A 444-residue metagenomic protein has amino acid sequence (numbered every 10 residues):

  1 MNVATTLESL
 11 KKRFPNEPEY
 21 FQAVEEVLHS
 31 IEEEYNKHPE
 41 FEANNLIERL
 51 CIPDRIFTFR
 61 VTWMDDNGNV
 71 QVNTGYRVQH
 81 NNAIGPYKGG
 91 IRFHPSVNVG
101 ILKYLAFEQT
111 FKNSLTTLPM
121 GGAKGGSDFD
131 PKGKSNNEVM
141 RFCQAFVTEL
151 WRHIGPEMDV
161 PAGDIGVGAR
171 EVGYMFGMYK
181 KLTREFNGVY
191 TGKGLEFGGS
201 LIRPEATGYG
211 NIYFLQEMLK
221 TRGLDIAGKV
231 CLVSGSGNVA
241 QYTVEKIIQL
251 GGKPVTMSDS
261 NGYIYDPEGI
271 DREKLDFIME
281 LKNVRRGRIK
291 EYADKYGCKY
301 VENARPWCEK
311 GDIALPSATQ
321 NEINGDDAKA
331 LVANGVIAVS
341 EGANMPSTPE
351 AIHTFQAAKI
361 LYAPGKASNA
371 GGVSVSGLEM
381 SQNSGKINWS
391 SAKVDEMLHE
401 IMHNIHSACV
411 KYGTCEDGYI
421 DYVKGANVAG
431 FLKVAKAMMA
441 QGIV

Functional and structural regions predicted by a protein language model:
M1, P15, E19-Q22, E26 (+23 more regions): Conserved active-site and cofactor/substrate-binding residues in soluble primary-metabolism enzymes
N2-A23, M218, S317, V332-V444: Adenosine-phosphate binding glycine-rich loop
F21, K37-N44, T117, I154-G163 (+3 more regions): Flexible, glycine/charged-enriched surface loops at secondary-structure junctions
E40-N69: Structured beta-strand/loop patches that form or line metal/cofactor-binding pockets in enzymes
H94, N113-A227: Glycine/serine-rich phosphate-binding loop and adjoining beta1-alpha1 elements at the start of nucleotide-handling
G194, G199-K310: Glycine-rich phosphate/diphosphate-binding loop of Rossmann-like nucleotide-binding domains
G262-Y362, A367: Rossmann-like adenosine-cofactor binding region
